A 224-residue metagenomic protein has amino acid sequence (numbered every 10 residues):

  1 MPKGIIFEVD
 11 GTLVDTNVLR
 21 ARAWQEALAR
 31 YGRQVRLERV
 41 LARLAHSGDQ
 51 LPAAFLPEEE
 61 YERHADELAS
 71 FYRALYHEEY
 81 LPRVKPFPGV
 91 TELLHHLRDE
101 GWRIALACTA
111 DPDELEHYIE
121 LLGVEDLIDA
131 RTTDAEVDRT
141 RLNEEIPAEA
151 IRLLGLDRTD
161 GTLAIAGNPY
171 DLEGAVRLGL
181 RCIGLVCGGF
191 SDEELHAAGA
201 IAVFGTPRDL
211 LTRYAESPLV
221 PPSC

Functional and structural regions predicted by a protein language model:
P2-T91, H95, E100: N-terminal helical cap/lid subdomain that shapes the substrate entry/recognition surface in HAD-like hydrolases
T12, C108-A110: Conserved phosphate-coupling serine/threonine residues in phosphotransfer and NTP-handling enzymes
T16, A166-G167: Acidic di-acidic motifs
T91-H96, N168-D171, V186-E194: Short glycine/proline-centered loop/turn elements that form peptide/ligand docking sites
D111-L163, P169-L178, D192-H196: Substrate-recognition "cap/lid" segment bordering the active-site pocket of phosphatases
A202-T206: Short acidic-hydrophobic, aromatic-tinged amphipathic segments that line or gate anion-handling sites
